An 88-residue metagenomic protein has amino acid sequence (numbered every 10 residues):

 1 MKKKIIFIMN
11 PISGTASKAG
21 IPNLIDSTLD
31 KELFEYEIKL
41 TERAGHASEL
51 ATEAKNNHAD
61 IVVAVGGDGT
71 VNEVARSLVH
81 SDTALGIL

Functional and structural regions predicted by a protein language model:
M1-V62: ATP/NTP phosphate-donor binding region
K4, A84-G86: Proline-centered loop/turn at the N-terminus of a beta-strand
P11, V65-G67, L88: Glycine-rich beta-strand-to-loop/alpha-helix junction loops that act as flexible
T52, V65-D68, N72: Flexible gly/pro-rich beta->alpha loop and the following alpha-helix that scaffold active-site loops
T70-T83: Short Gly/Thr/Asp-enriched flexible loops that form oxyanion-binding sites at enzyme active sites
